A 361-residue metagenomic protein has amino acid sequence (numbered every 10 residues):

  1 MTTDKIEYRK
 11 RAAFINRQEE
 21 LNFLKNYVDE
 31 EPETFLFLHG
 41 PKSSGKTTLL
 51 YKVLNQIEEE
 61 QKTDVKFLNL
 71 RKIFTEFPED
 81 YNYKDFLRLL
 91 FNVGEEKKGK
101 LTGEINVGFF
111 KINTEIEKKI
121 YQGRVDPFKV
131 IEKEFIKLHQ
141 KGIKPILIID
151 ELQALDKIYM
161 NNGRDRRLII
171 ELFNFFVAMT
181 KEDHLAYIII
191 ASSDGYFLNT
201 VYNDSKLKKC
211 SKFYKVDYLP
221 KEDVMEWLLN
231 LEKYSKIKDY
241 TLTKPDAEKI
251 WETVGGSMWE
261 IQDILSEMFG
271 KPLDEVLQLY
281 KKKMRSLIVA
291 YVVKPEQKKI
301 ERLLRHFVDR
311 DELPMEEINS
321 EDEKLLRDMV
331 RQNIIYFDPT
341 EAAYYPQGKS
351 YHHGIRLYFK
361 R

Functional and structural regions predicted by a protein language model:
M1-P41, N55-Q61, L70-I73, Y196 (+6 more regions): A short, basic N-terminal segment
R17, T47, S257, G348: Short, conserved phosphate/pyrophosphate- and ester-handling motifs at nucleotide-, phospho-/glycolipid
E30-N162, V330: P-loop NTPase nucleotide-binding core
L38, T47-L50, D64-F67, D165-I169 (+3 more regions): Structured catalytic cores of enzymes that bind and process phosphorylated ligands/cofactors
K72-T75, A154, D194-L198, P220-V224 (+1 more regions): Conserved nucleotide-binding/hydrolysis micro-motifs of P-loop NTPases
I120-K206, S211, K324: Conserved Walker B catalytic segment
S211-D246, I250-G255, W259, I264: Conserved small helical "lid"/interfacial subdomain of P-loop NTPases
I250, M258-Q332: Winged-helix-like regulatory helical subdomains adjacent to P-loop NTPase cores
